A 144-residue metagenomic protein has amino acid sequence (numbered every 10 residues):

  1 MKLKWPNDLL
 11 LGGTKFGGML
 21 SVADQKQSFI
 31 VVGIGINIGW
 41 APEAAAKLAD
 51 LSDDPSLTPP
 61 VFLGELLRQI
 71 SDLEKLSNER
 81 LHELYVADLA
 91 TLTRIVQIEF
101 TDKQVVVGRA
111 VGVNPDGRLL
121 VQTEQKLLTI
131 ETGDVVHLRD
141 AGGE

Functional and structural regions predicted by a protein language model:
M1-K2, I30: Short, surface-exposed helix-loop/turn micro-motifs enriched in polar/charged residues
L3-N7, G12: Alpha/beta catalytic cores of group-transfer enzymes, especially the acyltransferase/condensing modules of polyketide
L11-E144: Long, positively charged amphipathic alpha-helical accessory segments at protein N-termini or as interdomain linkers
